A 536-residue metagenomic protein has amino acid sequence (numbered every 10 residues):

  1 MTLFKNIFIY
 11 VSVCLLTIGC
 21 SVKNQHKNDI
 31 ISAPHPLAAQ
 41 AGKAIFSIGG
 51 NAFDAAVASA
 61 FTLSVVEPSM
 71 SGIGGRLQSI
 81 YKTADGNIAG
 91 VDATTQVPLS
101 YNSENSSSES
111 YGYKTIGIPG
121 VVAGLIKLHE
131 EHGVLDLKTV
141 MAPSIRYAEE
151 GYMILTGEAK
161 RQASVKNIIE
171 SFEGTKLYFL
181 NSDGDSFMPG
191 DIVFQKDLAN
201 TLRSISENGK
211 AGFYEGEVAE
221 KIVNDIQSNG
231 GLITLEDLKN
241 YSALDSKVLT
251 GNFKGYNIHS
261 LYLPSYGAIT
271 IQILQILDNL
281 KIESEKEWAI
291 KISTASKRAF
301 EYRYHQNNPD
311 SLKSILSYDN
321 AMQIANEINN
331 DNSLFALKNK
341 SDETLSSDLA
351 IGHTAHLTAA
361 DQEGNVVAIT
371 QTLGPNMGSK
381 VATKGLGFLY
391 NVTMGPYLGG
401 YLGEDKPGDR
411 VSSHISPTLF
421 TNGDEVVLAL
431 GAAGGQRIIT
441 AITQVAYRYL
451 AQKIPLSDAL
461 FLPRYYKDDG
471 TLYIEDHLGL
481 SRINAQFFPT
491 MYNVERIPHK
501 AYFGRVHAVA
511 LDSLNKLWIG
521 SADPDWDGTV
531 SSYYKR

Functional and structural regions predicted by a protein language model:
M1-V11: Bacterial N-terminal signal peptides that target proteins for export
I18-G19: C-terminal motif of bacterial Sec signal peptides marking the signal peptidase cleavage site
V22-Q40, A44, I48-G209, F213-E215 (+5 more regions): Noncatalytic scaffold domains of N-terminal-nucleophile
V65-G72, I80-K82, A89, L232-T234 (+3 more regions): Active-site rim segments in enzyme catalytic domains, especially the processed small/beta chain of N-terminal
S71-T83, A355-A360, P417-L419, F503-L511 (+1 more regions): Short beta-strand scaffold segments in enzyme catalytic cores
L244-D245, I351-T354, S413-I415: Short, small/polar residue-rich loop motifs at catalytic or cofactor-binding pockets
I282-T372, L386, P498: Internal maturation/activation junctions in enzymes
P309, E363, D409, I442 (+1 more regions): Extended C-terminal subregions enriched in glycine
